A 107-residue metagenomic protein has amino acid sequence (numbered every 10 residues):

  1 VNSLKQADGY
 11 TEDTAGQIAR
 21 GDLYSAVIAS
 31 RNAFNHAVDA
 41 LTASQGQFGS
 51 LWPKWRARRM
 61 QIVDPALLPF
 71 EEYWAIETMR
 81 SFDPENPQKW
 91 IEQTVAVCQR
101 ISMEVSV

Functional and structural regions predicted by a protein language model:
N2-V107: Conserved nucleotidyltransferase catalytic core and NTase-mimicking acidic/glycine-rich helix/loop elements in nucleic
